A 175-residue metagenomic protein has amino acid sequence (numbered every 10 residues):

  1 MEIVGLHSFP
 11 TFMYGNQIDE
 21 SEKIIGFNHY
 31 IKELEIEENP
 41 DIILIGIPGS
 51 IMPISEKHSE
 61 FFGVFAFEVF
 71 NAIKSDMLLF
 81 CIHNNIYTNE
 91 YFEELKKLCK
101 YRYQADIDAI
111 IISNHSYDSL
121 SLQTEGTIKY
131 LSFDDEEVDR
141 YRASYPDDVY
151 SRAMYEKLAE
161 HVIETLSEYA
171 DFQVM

Functional and structural regions predicted by a protein language model:
M1-A66, A72, M77, I86-L95 (+4 more regions): ATP-dependent carboxylate-amine ligase catalytic core
V69-K74, K100-D106: Short, conserved loop/helix-junction motifs that constitute active-site signature segments in enzyme catalytic cores
L79-C81, D108-H115: Short internal beta-strands
C99-R102, E125-D139: Acidic, Ser/Thr-rich peripheral helices and adjacent loops at domain boundaries
R102-A105, I110, F172-M175: Non-catalytic C-terminal interaction regions
D139-D147: Intrinsically disordered, low-complexity acidic Ser/Thr-rich regulatory segments
